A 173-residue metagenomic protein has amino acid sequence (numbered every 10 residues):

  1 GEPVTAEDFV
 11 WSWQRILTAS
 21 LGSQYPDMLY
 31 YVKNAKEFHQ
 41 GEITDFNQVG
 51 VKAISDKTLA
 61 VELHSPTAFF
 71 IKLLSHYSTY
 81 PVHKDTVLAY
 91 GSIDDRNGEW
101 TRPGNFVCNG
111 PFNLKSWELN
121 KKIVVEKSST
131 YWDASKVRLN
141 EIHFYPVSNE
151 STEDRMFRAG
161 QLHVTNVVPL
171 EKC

Functional and structural regions predicted by a protein language model:
G1-D27, A60-E62, E153-A159: Aromatic- and charge-enriched surface segment that lines or borders ligand/interaction sites
P26-T44: Charged, glycine/proline-rich intrinsically disordered loops and linkers
A35, F46-Q48, K57, L63-H143 (+2 more regions): Gly/Pro-rich hinge or "lid" segments in bacterial periplasmic/extracellular proteins
H163-V168: Paired acidic/hydrophobic, glycine-rich loop segments that form the ligand-binding mouth/hinge of periplasmic-binding
P169-C173: A ligand-binding cleft/hinge motif common to bilobed small-molecule-binding domains
